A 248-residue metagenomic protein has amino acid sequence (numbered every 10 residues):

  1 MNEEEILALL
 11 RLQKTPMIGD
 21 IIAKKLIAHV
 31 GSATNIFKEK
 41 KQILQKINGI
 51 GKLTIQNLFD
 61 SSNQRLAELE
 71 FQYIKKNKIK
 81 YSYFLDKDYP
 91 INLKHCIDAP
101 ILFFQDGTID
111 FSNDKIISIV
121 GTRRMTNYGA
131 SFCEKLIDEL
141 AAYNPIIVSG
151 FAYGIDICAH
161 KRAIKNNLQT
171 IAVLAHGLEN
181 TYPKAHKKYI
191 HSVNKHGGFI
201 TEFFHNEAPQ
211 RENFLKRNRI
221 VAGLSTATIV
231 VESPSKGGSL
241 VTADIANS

Functional and structural regions predicted by a protein language model:
M1-E3, K76, Y83-S248: Glycine-biased, small-residue-rich flexible motifs in mid-sequence functional cores and linkers
M1-K87: Short, small/acidic-rich helices and loops at N termini and domain boundaries of DNA replication/processing enzymes
